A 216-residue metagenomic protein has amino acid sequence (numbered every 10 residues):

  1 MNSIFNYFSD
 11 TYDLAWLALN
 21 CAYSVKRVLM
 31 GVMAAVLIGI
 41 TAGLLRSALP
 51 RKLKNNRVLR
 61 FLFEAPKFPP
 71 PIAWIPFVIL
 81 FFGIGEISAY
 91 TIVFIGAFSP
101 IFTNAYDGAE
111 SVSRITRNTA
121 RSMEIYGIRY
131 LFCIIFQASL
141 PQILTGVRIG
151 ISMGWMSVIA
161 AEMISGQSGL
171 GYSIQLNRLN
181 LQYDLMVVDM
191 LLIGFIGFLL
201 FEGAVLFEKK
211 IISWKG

Functional and structural regions predicted by a protein language model:
M1-M33: Periplasmic/extracellular loop-to-transmembrane helix junction in inner-membrane transport proteins
M1-Y7, S165-R178: Short hydrophobic, aromatic-rich alpha-helical segments embedded in or entering the lipid bilayer of multi-pass
W16-R27, L80-I101, S139-L144, L185-I193: Loop-to-helix entry region at the N-terminal start of transmembrane alpha-helices in multi-pass membrane transporters
L37, T41-I79, T103-S111: Cytoplasmic-entry segments and transmembrane alpha-helices of multi-pass inner-membrane transporters
P50, V187-G216: C-terminal transmembrane helix and the adjacent membrane-cytosol boundary/short C-terminal tail of inner/organellar
L62-P69, V78-I84, T91-A105, A109 (+3 more regions): Hydrophobic transmembrane alpha-helices
T91, I95, I128-A160, V188 (+3 more regions): Transmembrane alpha-helices
N104-G146: Short cytoplasmic-facing helical segments at TM-TM junctions of multi-pass membrane proteins
